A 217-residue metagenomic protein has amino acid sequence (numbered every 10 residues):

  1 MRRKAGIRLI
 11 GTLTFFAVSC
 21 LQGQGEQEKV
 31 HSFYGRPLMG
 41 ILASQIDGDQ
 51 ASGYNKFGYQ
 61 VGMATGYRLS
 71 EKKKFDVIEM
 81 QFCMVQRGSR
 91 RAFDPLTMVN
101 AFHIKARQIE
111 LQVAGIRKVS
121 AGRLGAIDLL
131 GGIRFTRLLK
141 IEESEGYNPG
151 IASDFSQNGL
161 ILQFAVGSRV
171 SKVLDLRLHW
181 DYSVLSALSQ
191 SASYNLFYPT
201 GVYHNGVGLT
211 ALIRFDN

Functional and structural regions predicted by a protein language model:
M1-H31, D216-N217: Cleavable N-terminal export/targeting peptides
G23-R68, K140, G206-N217: Short glycine/proline- and aromatic-enriched beta-strand/turn motifs that initiate or cap beta-hairpins
V30, R68-K73, S120-L124, S171-V173 (+1 more regions): Outer-membrane beta-barrel channels and translocator barrels
H31-F33, G53-V61, M84, K105-L111 (+3 more regions): Residues that define the transmembrane beta-barrel architecture of outer-membrane proteins
G35-M39, V61, I78-F82, V113 (+4 more regions): Membrane-embedded beta-strand positions of outer-membrane beta-barrel proteins
M39-Q45, M84-G88, R117-V119, I133-L139 (+2 more regions): Transmembrane beta-strands of outer-membrane beta-barrel pores
Q45-G53, Q86-R107, R137-Q157, S186-V202: Flexible, solvent-exposed loop segments that connect beta-strands
F75, C83, R87, I161-N217: Predominantly the C-terminal beta-signal and adjacent terminal strand-loop region of outer-membrane beta-barrel
